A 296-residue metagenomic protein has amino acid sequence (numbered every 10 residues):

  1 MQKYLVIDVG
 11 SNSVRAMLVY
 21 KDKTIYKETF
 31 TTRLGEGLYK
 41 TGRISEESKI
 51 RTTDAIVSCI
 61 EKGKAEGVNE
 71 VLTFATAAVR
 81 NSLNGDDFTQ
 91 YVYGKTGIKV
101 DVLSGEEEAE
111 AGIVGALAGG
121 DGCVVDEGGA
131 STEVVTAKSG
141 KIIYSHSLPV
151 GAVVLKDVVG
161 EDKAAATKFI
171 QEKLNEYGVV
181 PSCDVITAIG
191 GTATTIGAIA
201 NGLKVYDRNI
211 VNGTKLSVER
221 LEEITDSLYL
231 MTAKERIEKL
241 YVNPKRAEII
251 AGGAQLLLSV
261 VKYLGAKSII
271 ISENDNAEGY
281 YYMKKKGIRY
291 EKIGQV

Functional and structural regions predicted by a protein language model:
M1-T24: N-terminal basic/disordered segments at the start of proteins
Y4-D8, G122-D126, I186: Short glycine-aspartate micro-motif
L18-K21, R33, G37-A65, T73-D121 (+2 more regions): Helical "lid/coupling" subdomains associated with nucleotide-phosphate turnover
E28-T32: A structural signal for short, well-ordered beta-strand segments
V68: Multi-pass membrane catalytic core of lipid/isoprenoid biosynthesis enzymes
A130-T136: Acidic, divalent-metal-coordinating active-site segment for phosphoryl/phosphodiester hydrolysis, typified by short
